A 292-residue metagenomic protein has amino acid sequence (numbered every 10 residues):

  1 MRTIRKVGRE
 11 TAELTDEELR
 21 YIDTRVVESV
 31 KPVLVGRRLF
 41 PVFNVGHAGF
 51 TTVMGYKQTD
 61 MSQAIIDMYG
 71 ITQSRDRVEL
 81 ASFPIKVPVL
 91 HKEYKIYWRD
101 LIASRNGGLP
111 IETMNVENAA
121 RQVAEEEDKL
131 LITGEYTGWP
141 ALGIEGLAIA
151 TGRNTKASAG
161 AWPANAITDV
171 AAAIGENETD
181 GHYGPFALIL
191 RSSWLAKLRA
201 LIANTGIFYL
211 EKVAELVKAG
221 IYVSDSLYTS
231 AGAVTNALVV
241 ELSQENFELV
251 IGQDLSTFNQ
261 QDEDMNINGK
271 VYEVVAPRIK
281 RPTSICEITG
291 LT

Functional and structural regions predicted by a protein language model:
M1-D60, R199-T292: Sequence/fold signature of self-assembling virion shell proteins
A12, L80, R105-T113, E178-G181 (+1 more regions): Short, charged/polar micro-motifs that form catalytic or ligand-binding hotspots
R37-G108: Long, hydrophobic/aromatic-enriched structural stretches that serve as scaffold segments
V87-V89, Y183, D264: A general secondary-structure signal for short beta-strands and their flanking turns/coil in non-transmembrane regions
H91-A172: Alpha-helical scaffold segments that mediate packing/assembly in large oligomeric complexes
K92, G184-F186, I267: Structural beta-strand/beta-sheet cores of well-ordered domains, especially the beta-sheet scaffolds that support
L142-E211: Extended, solvent-exposed, turn-rich assembly/linker loops in the middle of proteins
